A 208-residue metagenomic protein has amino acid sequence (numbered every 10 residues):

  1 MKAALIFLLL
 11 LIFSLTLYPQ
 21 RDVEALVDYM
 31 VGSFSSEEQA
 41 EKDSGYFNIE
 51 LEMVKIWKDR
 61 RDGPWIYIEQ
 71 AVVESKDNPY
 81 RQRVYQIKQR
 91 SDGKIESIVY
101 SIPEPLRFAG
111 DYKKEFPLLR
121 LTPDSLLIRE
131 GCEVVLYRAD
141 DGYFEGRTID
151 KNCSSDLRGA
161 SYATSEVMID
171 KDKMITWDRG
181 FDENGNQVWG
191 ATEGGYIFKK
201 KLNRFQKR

Functional and structural regions predicted by a protein language model:
M1-R21: Bacterial Sec-dependent N-terminal signal peptides
S14, S44, E183-N184: Generic secondary-structure boundary signal with a strong preference for alpha-helix termini
V23-A25, S36-R61: Short, solvent-exposed loop/hinge segments that bridge or flank secondary-structure elements
A25, V31, E37, N48 (+1 more regions): Calycin-type beta-barrel ligand-binding domains and close structural analogs
L51-P79: N-terminal glycine/threonine-rich, aromatic-flanked beta-hairpin/loop signature
